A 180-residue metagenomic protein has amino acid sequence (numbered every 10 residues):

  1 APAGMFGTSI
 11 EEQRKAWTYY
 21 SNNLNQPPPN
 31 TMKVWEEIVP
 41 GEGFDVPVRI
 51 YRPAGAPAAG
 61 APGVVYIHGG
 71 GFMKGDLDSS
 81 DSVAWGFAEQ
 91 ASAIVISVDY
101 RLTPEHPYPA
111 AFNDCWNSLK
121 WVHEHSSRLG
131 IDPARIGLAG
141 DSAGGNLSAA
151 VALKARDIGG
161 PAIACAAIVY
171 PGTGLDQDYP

Functional and structural regions predicted by a protein language model:
A1-P53: A glycine/proline-hinged amphipathic helix-loop "lid/cap" segment that gates access to hydrophobic ligand pockets
A54, D99-T103, G172: Short beta-to-alpha linker loops that shape the active-site pocket of alpha/beta-hydrolase fold enzymes
A59-G70: Short beta-strand element of the alpha/beta-hydrolase
V65, I96, A167-V169: Hydrophobic/aromatic beta-strand patches that form the interior of the parallel beta-sheet core in alpha/beta enzyme
D76-D78, H106-Y108, Y179: Conserved catalytic-core motifs of eukaryotic protein kinase domains, centered on the activation segment
D78-V98, N113: Short amphipathic alpha-helix adjacent to the substrate-entry channel of hydrolases
P107-K120: Active-site loop/oxyanion-hole signature of alpha/beta-hydrolase fold enzymes
N117-P180: Primarily recognizes the serine-hydrolase "nucleophile elbow" in alpha/beta-hydrolase and SGNH/GDSL folds
